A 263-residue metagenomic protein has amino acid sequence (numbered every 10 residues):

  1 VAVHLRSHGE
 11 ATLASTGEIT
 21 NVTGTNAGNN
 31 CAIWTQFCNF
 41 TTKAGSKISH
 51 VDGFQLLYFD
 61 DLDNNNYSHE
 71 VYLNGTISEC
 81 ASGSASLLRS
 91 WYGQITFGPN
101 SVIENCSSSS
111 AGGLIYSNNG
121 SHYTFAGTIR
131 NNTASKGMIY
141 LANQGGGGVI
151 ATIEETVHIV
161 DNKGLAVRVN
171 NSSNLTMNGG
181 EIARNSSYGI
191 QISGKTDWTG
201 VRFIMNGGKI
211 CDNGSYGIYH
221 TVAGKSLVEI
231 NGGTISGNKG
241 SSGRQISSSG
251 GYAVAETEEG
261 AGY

Functional and structural regions predicted by a protein language model:
V1-R6, T23-F37, S49-E70, N74 (+7 more regions): Extracellular beta-strand/beta-solenoid scaffold signature
A11-S15, I19, F40-A44, N66-I77 (+9 more regions): All-beta strand scaffolds that present successive hydrophobic residues in beta-strands
